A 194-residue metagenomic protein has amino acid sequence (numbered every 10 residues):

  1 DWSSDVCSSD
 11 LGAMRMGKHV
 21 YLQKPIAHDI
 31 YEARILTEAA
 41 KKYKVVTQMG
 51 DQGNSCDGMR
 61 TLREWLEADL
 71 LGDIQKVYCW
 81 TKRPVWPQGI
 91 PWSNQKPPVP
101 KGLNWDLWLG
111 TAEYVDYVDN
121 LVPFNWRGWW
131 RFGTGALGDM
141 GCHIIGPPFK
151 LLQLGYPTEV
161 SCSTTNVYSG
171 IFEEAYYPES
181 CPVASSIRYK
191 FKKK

Functional and structural regions predicted by a protein language model:
D1-S8: Short, small-residue-biased leader/transition segments that mark boundaries at the very start of proteins
S4, I26, D51-G53, T81 (+3 more regions): Short, flexible loop/turn elements at secondary-structure junctions
C7, H19, H143: Histidine-centered active-site/metal-ligand motif
C7, P87, G170: Glycine/Thr-rich phosphate-binding loops of Rossmann-like dinucleotide-binding domains
S9, E32, G58, I144-P147: Alpha-helical packing segments of well-folded alpha/beta enzyme cores
M14: Short alpha-helix at the nucleotide-sugar/activated-sugar donor binding site of glycosyltransferases and closely
H19-L109: A contiguous active-site-proximal alpha/beta segment in oxidoreductase catalytic domains
W105-K193: Rossmann-like dinucleotide-binding domain that binds NAD(P)(H)
